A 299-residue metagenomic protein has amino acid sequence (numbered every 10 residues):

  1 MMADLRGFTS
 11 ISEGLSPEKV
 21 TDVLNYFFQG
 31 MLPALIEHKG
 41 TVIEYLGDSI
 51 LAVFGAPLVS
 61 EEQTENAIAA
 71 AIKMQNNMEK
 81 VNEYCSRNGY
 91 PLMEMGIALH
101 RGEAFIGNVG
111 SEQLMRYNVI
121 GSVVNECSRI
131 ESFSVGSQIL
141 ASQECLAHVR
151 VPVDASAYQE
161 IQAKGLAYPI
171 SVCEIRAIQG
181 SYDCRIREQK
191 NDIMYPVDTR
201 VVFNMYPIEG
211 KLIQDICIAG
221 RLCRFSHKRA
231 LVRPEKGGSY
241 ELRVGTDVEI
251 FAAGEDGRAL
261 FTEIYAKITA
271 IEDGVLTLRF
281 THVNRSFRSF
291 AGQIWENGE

Functional and structural regions predicted by a protein language model:
M1-A69: Catalytic NTP-binding/metal-coordinating core of nucleotidyl cyclase/transferase enzymes
H38-K39, I43-L46, Q75-A98, E160-A163 (+2 more regions): Catalytic core regions of nucleotide second-messenger enzymes
L46, M205-E241, A270-T277: Short strand-loop-strand
V53-Q63, I97-M115, G136-S137: Catalytic strand-loop-helix junctions within cyclic-nucleotide turnover domains
H100-R101, V109, S122-Q143: Catalytic/regulatory signature loops of cyclic-dinucleotide turnover enzymes and related class III nucleotidyl cyclases
A104, G136-V202, Y206-G210: Cytosolic regulatory/linker segments at or just downstream of nucleotide-handling modules in signal-transduction
D183-N191, D273-E299: C-terminal output/interaction extensions
T199-L212, R243-L260: Short conserved beta-strand and strand-loop elements enriched in small hydrophobics with frequent Asp/Gly
